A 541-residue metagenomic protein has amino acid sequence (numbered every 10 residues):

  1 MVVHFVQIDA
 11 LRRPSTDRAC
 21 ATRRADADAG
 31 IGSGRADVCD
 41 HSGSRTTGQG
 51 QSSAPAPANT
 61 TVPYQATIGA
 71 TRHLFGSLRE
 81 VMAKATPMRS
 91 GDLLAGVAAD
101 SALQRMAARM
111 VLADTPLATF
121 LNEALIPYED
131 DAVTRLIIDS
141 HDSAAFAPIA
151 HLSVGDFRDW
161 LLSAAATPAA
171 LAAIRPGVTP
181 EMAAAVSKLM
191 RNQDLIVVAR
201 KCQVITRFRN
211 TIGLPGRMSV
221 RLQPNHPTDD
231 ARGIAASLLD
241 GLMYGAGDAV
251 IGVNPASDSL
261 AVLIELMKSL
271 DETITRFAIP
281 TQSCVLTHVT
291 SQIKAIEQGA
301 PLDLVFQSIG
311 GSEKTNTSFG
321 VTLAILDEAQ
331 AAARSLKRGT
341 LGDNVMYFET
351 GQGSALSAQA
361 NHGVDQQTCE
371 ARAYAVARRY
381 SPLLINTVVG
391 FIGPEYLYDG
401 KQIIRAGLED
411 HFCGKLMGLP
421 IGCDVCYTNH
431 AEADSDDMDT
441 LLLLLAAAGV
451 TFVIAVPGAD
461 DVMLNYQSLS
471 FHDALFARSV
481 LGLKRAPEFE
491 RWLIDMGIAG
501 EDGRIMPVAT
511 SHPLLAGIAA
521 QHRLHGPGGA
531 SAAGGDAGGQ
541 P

Functional and structural regions predicted by a protein language model:
M1-I8, I31, V38, V62: Short hydrophobic transmembrane-like helices used for membrane targeting/insertion
M1-V3, D26, S33, P57: Compositionally biased, low-complexity intrinsically disordered regions
Q7, G30, R45-Q49: Charged/polar low-complexity intrinsically disordered segments
S15, S33, S42-S44, S52-S53 (+1 more regions): Serine residues within intrinsically disordered or low-complexity segments
T16, D26, R35-D37: Repetitive helical segments and hydrophobic/amphipathic motifs
N59-A235, M243, V250-P541: Anaerobic metallocofactor- and corrinoid-dependent redox/one-carbon enzyme cores, especially those from methanogenesis
